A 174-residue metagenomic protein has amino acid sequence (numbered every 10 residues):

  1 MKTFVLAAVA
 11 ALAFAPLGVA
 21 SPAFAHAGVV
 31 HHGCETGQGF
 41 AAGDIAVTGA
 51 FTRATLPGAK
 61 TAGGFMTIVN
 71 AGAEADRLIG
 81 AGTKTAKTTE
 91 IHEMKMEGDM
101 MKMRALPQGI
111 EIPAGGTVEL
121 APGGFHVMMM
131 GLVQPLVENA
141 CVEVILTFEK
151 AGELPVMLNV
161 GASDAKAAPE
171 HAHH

Functional and structural regions predicted by a protein language model:
M1-F4: Positively charged n-region of N-terminal signal peptides that target proteins for export
L6-F14: Hydrophobic helical h-region of N-terminal Sec-dependent signal peptides in bacterial secretory/periplasmic proteins
F14-A23: C-terminal segment of classical bacterial N-terminal signal peptides
H26-H174: Compact, glycine-rich, soluble single-domain proteins
